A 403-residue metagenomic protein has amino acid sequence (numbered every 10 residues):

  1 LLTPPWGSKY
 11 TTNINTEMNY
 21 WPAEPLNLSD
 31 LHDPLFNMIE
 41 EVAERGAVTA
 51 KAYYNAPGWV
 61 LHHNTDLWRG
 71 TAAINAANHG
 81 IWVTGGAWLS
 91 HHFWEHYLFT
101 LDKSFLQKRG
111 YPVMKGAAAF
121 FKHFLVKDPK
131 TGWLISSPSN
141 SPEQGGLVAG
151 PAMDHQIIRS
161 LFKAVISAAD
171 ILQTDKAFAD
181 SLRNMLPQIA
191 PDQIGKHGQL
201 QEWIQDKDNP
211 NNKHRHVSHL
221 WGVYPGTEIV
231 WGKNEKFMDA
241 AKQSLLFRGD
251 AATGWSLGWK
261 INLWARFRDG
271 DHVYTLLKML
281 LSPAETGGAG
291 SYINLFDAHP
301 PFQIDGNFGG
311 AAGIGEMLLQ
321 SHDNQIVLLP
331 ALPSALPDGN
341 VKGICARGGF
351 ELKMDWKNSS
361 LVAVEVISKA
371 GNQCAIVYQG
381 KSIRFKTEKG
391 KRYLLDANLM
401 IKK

Functional and structural regions predicted by a protein language model:
L1, L106-K108, V126-S136, T174-S181 (+1 more regions): Short, glycine/acidic-rich hinge or "gate" loops at secondary-structure transitions that mediate conformational
L1-T3, D102, G110-Y111, A119 (+3 more regions): An acidic- and aromatic-residue-enriched active-site/binding cleft used to recognize and process polar
P4-K9, T16: Segments forming glycine/polar-rich beta-alpha architectures that bind adenosine-containing cofactors
T12-V48, A52, R69, N78-K103 (+5 more regions): Active-site core of glycosidic bond-cleaving carbohydrate-active enzymes
L61-A76, Q144-G145: Aromatic- and acidic-residue-enriched carbohydrate-binding clefts of CAZyme catalytic domains
G116-A168: Acidic/histidine-rich catalytic neighborhood
H123, T131, D271-K402: Non-catalytic C-terminal accessory modules of carbohydrate-active enzymes
S139, L182-P187, L329-L336: A glycine-rich phosphate-binding loop feature that marks nucleotide/adenosyl-phosphate handling sites
